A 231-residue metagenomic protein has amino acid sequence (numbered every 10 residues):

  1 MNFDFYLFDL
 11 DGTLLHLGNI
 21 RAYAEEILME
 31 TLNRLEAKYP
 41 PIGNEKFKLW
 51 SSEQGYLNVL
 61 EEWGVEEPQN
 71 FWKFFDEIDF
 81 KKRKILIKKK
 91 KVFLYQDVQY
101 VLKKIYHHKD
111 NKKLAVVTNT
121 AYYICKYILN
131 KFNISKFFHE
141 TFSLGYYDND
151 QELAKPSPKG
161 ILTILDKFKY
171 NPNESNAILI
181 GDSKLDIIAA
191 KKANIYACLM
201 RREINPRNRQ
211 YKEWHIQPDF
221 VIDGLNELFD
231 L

Functional and structural regions predicted by a protein language model:
M1-F3, K126-L231: Asp-based, Mg2+/Mn2+-dependent phosphohydrolase catalytic module
N2-Q96: N-terminal helical cap/lid subdomain that shapes the substrate entry/recognition surface in HAD-like hydrolases
T13, I20, Y122-Y123, L185 (+1 more regions): Conserved Rossmann-like nucleotide-cofactor binding loop
H16, V116-T118, L199: Hydrophobic residues in well-ordered beta-strands that form the structural core
Y23-E30, N58, Y100, K104 (+4 more regions): Alpha-helical elements of Rossmann-like donor-binding domains used by nucleotide-donor carbohydrate transfer enzymes
R34-Y39, G64, K109, N133-F137 (+1 more regions): Short helix-capping segments at alpha-helix termini
R83-V116, Y122-K126, P158: Short, acidic loop-to-helix structural element flanking the phosphoryl-transfer center in phosphate-processing enzymes
